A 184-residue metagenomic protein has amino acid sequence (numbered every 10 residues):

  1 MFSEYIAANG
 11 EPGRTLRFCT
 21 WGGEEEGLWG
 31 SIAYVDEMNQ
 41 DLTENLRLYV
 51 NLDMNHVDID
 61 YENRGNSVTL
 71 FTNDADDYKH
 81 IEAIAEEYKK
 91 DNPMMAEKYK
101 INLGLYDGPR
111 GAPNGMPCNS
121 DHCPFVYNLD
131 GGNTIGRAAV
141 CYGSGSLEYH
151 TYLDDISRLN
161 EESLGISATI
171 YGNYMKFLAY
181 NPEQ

Functional and structural regions predicted by a protein language model:
M1, K79-E87, T169-N173: Long, highly charged amphipathic alpha-helices
M1-I6, R14-G22, G30-S31: Extended, hydrophobic alpha-helical segments in both membrane/secreted and soluble proteins
S3, I32-D36, G172: Short, well-ordered alpha-helical packing segments
E4, A8, R14-L16, S144-Q184: His/Asp/Glu-rich mid-to-C-terminal helical/loop segments that flank catalytic regions of hydrolases
E11, G23-A139: Metal-dependent peptidase/peptidase-like ectodomains
F18, Y34, P109, N133 (+2 more regions): Generic preference for well-ordered secondary structure
